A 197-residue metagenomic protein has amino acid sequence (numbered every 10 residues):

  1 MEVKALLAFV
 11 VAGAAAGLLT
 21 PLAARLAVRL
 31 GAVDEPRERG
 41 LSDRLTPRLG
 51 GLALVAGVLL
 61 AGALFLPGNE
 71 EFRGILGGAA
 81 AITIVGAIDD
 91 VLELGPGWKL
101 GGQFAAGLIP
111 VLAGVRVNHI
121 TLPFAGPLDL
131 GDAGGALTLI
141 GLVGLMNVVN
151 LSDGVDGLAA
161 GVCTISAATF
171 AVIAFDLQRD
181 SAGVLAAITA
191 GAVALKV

Functional and structural regions predicted by a protein language model:
M1-V197: "…together with the soluble PPM/PP2C metallo-phosphatase catalytic core" -> "…together with the soluble PPM/PP2C
